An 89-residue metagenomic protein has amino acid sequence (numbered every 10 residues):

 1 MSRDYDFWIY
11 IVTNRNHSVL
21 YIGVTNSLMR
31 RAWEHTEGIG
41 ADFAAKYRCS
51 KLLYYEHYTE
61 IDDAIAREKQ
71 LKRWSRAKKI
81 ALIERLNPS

Functional and structural regions predicted by a protein language model:
M1-A41, A45-K72, K79-L82, L86-S89: GIY-YIG nuclease catalytic motif and its immediate N-terminal context
